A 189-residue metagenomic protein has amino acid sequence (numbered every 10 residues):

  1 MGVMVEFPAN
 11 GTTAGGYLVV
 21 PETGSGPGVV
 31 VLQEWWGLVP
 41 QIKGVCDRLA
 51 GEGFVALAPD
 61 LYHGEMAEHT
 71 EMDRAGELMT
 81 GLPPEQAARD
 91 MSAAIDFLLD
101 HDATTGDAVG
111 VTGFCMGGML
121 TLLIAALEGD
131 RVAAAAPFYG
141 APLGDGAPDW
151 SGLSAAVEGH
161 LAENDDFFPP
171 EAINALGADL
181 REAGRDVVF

Functional and structural regions predicted by a protein language model:
M1-F189: N-terminal cap/leader regions of alpha/beta-hydrolase-fold enzymes, predominantly small-molecule hydrolases
